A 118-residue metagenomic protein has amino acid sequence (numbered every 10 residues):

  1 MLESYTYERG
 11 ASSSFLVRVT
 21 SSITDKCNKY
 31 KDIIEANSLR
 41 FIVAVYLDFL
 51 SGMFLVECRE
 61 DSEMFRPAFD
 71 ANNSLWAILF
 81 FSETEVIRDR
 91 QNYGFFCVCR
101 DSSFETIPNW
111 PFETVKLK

Functional and structural regions predicted by a protein language model:
M1-L117: Metal-dependent nuclease catalytic core centered on acidic motifs
